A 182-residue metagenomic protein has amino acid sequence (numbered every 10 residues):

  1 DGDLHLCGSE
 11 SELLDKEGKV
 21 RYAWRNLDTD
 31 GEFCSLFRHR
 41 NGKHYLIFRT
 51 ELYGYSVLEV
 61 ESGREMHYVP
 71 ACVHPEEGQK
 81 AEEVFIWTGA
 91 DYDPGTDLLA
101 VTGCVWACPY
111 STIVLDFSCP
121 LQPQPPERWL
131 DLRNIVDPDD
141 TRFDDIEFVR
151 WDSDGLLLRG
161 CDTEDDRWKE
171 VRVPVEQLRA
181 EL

Functional and structural regions predicted by a protein language model:
D1, G8-E10, Y22-K43, C72-T96 (+1 more regions): Repeated scaffold domains used in trafficking and secretory/extracellular systems, primarily beta-propellers
D1-E12, S35-S56, D97-V105, E147 (+1 more regions): Short beta-strand elements that form the blades of beta-propeller/WD-repeat-like and other beta-sheet-rich scaffold
L6-L13, L52-L58, A107-D116, E164-V175: Structural motif
K19, G63, P120, D166 (+1 more regions): Short coil/turn linkers that define WD40 beta-propeller blade boundaries
Y22, M66-P70, P123-R128: A structural microfeature
V84, C104-P109: His-enriched metal-coordination microenvironments in redox/metal-binding proteins
D116-Q124, V175-L182: Short loop/turn segments immediately following beta-strands, especially the blade-tip and inter-blade linker loops
P138-L182: Long, ordered, amphipathic alpha-helical scaffolds
